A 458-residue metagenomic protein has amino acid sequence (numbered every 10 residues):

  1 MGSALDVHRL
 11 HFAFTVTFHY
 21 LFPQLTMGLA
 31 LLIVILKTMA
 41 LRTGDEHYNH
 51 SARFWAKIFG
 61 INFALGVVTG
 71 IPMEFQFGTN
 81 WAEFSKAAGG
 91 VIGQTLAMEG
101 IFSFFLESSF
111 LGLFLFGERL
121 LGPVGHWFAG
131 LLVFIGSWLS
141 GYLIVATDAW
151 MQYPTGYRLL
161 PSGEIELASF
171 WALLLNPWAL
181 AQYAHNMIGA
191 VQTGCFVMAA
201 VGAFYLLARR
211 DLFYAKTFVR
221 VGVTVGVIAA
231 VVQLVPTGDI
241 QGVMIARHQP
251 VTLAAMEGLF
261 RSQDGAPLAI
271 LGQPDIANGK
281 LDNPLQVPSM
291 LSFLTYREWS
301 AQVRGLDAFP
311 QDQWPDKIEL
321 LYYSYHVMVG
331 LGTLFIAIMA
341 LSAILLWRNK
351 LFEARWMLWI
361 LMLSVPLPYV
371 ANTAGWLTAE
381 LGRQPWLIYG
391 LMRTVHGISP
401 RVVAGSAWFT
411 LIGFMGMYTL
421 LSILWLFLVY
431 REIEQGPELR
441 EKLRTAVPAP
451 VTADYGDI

Functional and structural regions predicted by a protein language model:
M1-I458: Polytopic transmembrane helical bundles with strong interfacial aromatic enrichment
